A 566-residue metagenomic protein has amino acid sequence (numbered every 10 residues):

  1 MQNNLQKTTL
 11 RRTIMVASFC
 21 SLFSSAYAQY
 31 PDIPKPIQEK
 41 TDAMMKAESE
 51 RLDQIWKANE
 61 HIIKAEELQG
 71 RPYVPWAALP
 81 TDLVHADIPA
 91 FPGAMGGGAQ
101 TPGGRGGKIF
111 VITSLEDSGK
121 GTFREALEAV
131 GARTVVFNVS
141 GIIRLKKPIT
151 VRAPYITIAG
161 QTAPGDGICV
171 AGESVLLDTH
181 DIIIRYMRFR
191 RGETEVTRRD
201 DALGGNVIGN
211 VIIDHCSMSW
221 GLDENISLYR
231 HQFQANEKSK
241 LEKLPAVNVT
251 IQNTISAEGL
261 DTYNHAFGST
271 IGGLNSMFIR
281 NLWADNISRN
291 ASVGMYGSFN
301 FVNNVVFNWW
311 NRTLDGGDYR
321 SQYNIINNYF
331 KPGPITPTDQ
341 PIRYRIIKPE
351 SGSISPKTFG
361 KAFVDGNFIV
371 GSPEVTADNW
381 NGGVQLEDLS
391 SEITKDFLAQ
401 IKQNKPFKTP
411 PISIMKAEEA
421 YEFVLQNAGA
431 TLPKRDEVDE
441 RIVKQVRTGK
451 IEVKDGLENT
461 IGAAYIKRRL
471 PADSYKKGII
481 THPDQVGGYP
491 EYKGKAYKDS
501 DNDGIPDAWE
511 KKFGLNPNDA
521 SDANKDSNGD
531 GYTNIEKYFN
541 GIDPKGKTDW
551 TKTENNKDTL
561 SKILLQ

Functional and structural regions predicted by a protein language model:
M1-L10: N-terminal secretory signal peptides that target proteins for export/translocation
T13-L22: Bacterial N-terminal signal peptides
A26-A28: Boundary at the C-terminal end of the N-terminal hydrophobic targeting segment
P31-L79, M295, N300-P483: Extracellular beta-rich repeat passengers
F91-V135: Acidic Gly/Asp/Thr-rich repetitive segments characteristic of extracellular carbohydrate-active and adhesion proteins
R124-G131, I143-T157, I168-R185, R191-I208: Extracellular beta-strand-rich solenoid/capping regions of secreted or surface-exposed proteins that bind or remodel
Y155, G160, P164, H180-R191 (+6 more regions): Right-handed parallel beta-helix
H482-Q566: Extracellular calcium-associated, cysteine-rich motifs in secreted modular proteins
